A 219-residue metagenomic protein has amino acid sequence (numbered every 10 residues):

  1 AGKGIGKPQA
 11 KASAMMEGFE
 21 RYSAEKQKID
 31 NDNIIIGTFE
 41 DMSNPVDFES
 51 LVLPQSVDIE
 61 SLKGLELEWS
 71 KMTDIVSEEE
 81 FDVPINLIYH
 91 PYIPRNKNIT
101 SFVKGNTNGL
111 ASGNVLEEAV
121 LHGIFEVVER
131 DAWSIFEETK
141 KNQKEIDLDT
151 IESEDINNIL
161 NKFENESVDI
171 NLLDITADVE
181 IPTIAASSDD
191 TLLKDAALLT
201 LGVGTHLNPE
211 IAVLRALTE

Functional and structural regions predicted by a protein language model:
A1-E219: Helix-coil modules at protein/domain termini and other flexible surface or pore-lining loops, especially C-terminal
